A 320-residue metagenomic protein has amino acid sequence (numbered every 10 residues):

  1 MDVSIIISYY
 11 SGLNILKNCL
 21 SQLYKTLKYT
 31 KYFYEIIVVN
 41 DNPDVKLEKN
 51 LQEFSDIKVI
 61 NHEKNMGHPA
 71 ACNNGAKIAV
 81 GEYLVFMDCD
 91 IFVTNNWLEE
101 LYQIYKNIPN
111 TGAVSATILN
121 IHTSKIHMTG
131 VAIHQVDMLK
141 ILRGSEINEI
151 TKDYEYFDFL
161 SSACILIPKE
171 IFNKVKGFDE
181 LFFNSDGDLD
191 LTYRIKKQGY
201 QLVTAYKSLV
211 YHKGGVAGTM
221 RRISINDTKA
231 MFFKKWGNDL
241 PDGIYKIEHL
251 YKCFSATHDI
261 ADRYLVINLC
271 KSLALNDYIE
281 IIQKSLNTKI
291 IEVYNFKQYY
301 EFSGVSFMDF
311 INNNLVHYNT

Functional and structural regions predicted by a protein language model:
V3-C19, T26-L27, V39, I104 (+1 more regions): A conserved hydrophobic helix/loop-capping motif in glycosyltransferases and polysaccharide synthases
S21-F33, I282-L286: Short, acidic, metal-binding catalytic loop of nucleotide-sugar glycosyltransferases
Q22, V38-E48: A conserved acidic beta->alpha catalytic loop
H62-A79: Glycine-rich, basic loop-to-helix element that forms the pyrophosphate-binding segment of sugar-nucleotide handling
L84: Short aromatic/hydrophobic "clamp" motif used to bind/position activated sugar donors
N96-A132: Conserved donor NDP-sugar-binding/catalytic core segment of glycosyltransferases
E100-L101, D158-K176, L181-L209: A short, conserved alpha-helix in the catalytic core of glycosyltransferases
I133-F157: Short, flexible, basic/aromatic active-site loop/helix in glycosyltransferases
